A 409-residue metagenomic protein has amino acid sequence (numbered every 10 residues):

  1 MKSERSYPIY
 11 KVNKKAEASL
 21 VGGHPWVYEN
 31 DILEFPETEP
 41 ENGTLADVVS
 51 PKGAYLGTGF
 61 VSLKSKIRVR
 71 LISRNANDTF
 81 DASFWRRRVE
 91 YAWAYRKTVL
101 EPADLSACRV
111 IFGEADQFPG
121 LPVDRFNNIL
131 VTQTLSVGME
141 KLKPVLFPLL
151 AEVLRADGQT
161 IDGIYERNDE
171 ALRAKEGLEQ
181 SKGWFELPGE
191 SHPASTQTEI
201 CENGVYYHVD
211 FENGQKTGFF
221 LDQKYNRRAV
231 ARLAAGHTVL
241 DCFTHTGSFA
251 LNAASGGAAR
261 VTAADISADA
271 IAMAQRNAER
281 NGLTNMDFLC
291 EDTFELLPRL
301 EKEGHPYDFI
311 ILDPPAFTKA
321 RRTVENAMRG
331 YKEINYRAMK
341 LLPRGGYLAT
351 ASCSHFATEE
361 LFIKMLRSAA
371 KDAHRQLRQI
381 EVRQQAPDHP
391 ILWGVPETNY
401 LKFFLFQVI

Functional and structural regions predicted by a protein language model:
M1-N127: Non-catalytic accessory regions of SAM-dependent methyltransferases
I111-D124, K143-F219: Non-catalytic substrate-recognition/targeting regions of SAM-dependent transferases
G236-H245: Conserved class I S-adenosyl-L-methionine
T246-A259: Conserved SAM-binding loop of SAM-dependent methyltransferases across substrates and taxa, primarily the Class I
R260-D265: Conserved SAM-binding motif I beta-strand of class I
D269-I311: S-adenosyl-L-methionine
Y307-R337: Mobile active-site "lid"/loop adjacent to the S-adenosyl-L-methionine
E333, Y347-I409: C-terminal catalytic and target-recognition region of SAM-dependent MTase-like enzymes, primarily methyltransferases
